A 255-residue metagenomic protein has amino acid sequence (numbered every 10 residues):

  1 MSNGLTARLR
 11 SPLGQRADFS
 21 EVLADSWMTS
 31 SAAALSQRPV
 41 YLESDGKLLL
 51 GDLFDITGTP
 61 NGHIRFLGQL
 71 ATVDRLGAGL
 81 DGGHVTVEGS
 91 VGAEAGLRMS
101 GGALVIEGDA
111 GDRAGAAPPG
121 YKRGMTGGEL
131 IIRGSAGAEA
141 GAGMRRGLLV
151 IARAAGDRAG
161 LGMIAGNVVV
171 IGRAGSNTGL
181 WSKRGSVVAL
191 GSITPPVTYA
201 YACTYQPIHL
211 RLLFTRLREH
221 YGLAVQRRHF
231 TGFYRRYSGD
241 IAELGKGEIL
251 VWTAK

Functional and structural regions predicted by a protein language model:
M1-Q69, R75, V105-E107, G120 (+6 more regions): Intrinsically disordered, low-complexity terminal regions
R65-A71, A78-D81, T86-E88: Active-site cofactor/substrate anionic-group-binding motifs, chiefly glycine- and Lys/Arg-rich phosphate-binding loops
T72, T86, S90-A95, V105-G120 (+1 more regions): Intrinsically disordered, low-complexity linker/loop segments enriched in Gly/Pro and charged/polar residues
M144-V170: A contiguous binding-surface segment within folded domains or other stable secondary-structure elements
